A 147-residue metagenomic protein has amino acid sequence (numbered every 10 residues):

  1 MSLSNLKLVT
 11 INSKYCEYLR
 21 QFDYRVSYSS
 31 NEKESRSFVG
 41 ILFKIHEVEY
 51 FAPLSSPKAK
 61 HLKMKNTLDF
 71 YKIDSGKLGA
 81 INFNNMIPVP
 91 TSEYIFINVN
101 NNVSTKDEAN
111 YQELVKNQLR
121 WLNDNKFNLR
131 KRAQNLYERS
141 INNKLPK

Functional and structural regions predicted by a protein language model:
L3, T10-S35, I41: An N-terminal domain-cap segment
L6-T10, F38-I41, E49-P53, N85-P88: Ordered hydrophobic segments in well-structured contexts
K14, I45, E138: Residue-level marker of positions within ordered structural domains that often coincide with functionally constrained
Y15, K58, E93: Residue-level detector of flexible, active-site-proximal loop/helix-junction positions within diverse enzyme catalytic
R20-Q21, A52-P53, N98: A short secondary-structure junction signal
R25-Y28, K33, A59, N66-L68 (+2 more regions): General N-terminal targeting signals
N31-K33, K44-N82: Compact nucleic-acid interaction/catalytic patches
D74-K147: C-terminal terminal-subdomain/extension
